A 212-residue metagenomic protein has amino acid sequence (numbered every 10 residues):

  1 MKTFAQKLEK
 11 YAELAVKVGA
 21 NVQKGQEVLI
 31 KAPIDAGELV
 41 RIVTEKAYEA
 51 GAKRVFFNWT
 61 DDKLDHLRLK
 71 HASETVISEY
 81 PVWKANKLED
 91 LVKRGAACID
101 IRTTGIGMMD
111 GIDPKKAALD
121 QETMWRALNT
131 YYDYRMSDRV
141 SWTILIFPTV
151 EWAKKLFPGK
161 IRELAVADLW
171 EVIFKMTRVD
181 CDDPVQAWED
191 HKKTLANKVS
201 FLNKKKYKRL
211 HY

Functional and structural regions predicted by a protein language model:
M1-Y212: Active-site bordering "gate/hinge" segments that shape substrate access to catalytic or cofactor-binding pockets
